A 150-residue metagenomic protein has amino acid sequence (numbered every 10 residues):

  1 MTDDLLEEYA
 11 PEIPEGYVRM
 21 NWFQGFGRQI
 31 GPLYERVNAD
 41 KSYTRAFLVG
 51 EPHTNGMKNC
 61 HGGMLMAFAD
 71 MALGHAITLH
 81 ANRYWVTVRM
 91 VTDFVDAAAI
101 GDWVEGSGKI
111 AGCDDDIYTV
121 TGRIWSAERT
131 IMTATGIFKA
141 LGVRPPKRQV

Functional and structural regions predicted by a protein language model:
M1-V150: Terminal targeting signals and extreme-terminal segments of soluble enzymes
